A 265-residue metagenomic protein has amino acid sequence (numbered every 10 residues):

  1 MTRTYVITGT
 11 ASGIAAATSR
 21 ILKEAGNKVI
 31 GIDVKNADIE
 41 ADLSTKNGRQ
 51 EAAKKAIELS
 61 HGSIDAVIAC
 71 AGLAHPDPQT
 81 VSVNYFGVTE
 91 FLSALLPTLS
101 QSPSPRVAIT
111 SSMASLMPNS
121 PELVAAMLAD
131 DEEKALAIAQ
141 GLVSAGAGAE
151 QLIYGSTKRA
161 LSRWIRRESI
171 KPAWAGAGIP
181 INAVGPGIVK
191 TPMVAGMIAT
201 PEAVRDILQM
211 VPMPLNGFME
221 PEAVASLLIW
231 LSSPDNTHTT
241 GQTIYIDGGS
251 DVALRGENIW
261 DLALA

Functional and structural regions predicted by a protein language model:
M1-I30: Canonical Rossmann dinucleotide-binding motif of NAD(H)/NADP(H)-dependent dehydrogenases/reductases, specifically
V34-R49: Rossmann-fold cofactor-recognition segment
I68, A108-T110, I181-V184, V194 (+2 more regions): Hydrophobic structural elements of the Rossmann-like NAD(P)H-binding subdomain that define the short-chain
G72-L73, D77, S100-A177, I188-V189: Catalytic loop of short-chain dehydrogenase/reductase
E90, E150, Y154-G155, R159-S162 (+3 more regions): C-terminal helical subdomain
E122, T240-A265: Short C-terminal tail/terminal secondary-structure segment of NAD(P)H-dependent dehydrogenase/reductase domains
G185-G196, R205: Short, flexible catalytic-loop segment of classical short-chain dehydrogenase/reductase
